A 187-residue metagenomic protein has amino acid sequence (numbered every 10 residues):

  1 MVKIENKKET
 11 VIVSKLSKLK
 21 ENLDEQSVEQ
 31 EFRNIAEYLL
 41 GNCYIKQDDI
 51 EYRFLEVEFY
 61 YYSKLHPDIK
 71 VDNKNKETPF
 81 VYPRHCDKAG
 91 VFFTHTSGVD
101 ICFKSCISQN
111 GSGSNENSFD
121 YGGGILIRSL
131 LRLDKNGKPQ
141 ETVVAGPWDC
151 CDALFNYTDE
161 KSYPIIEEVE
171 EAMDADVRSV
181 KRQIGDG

Functional and structural regions predicted by a protein language model:
M1-G187: A cross-family signal for N-terminal binding/gating loops and helix N-caps that shape access to the active site
